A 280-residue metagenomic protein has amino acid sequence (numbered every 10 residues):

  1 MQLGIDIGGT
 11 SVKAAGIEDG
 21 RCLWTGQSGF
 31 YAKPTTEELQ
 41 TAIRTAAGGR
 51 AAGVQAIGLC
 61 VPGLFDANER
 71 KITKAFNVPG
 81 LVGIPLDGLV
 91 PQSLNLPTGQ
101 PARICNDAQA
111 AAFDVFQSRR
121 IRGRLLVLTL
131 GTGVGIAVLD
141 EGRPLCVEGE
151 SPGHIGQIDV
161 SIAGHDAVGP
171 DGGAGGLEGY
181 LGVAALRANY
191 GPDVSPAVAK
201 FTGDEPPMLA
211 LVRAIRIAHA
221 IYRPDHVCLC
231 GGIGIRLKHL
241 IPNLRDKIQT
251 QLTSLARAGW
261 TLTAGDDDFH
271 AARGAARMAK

Functional and structural regions predicted by a protein language model:
M1-A56, F65-K71, V90-T98, D114-L126 (+2 more regions): ATP-binding/phosphotransfer module of carbohydrate and carboxylate kinases, centering on a glycine-rich
D6-T10, T129-G133, S151: A short acidic Gly-Thr/Ser loop motif
G26-S28, F76, E148: Short hydrophobic alpha-helix segments
F30-A32, G80, S151-H154: A short acidic/small-residue loop/turn micro-motif
R70-G83: A charged helix-plus-loop insertion that forms the helical arch/lid used to bind and gate nucleic-acid substrates
P101-D107: General beta-strand structural signal in soluble alpha/beta enzymes
